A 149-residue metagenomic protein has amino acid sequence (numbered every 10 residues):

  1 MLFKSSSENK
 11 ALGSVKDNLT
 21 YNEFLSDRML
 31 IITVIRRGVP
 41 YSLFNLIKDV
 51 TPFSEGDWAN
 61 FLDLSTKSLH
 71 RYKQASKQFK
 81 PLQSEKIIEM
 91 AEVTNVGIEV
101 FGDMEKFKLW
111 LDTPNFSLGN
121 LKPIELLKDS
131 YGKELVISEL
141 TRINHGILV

Functional and structural regions predicted by a protein language model:
M1-V149: Non-transmembrane "mature" sequence context
